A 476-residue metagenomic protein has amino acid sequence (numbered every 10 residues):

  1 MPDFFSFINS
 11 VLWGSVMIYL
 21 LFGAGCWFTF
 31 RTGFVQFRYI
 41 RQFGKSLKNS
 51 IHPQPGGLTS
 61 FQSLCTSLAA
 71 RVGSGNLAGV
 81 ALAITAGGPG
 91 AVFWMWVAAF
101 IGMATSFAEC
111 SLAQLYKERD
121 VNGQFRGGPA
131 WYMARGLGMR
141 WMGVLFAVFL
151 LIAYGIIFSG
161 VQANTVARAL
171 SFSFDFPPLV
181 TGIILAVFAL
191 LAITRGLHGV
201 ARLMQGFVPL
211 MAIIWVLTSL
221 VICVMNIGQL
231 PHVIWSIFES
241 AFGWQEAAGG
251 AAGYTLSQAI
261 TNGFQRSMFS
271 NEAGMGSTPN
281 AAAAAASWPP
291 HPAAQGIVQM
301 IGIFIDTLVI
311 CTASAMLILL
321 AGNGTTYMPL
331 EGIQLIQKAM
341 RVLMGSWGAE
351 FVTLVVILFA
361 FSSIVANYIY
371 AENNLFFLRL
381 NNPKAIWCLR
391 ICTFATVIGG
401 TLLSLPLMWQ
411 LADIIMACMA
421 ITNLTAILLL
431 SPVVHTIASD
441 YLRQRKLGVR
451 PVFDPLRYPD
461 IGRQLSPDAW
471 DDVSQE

Functional and structural regions predicted by a protein language model:
M1-S74, I84-A91, G102, I398 (+2 more regions): N-terminal alpha-helical transmembrane segments of multi-pass membrane transport and channel/translocase proteins
S6-Q42, T85-G123, I305-A313, A349 (+1 more regions): Extracellular loop-to-transmembrane helix junctions
M17, R31-Q36, G75-V80, P89 (+6 more regions): Transmembrane helix-loop junctions in multi-pass membrane proteins
L20-W27, R31-G44, N164-L170, F176-F238 (+1 more regions): Membrane-interface loop-to-helix entry segments
W27-T29, A98-G123, P129-I193, L354-I364: Helix-loop-helix module between adjacent transmembrane segments
T29, F107-K117, L220-S236, W244 (+3 more regions): Extracellular/periplasmic helix-exit of transmembrane alpha-helices
F34-T59, L82-V92, W96, A104-L137 (+3 more regions): Flexible loop linkers connecting adjacent transmembrane helices in multi-pass alpha-helical membrane transporters
Q54-A86, L112-A130, A134, L151 (+1 more regions): Alpha-helical membrane segments and immediately flanking helix-loop junctions that form or couple to the substrate/ion
